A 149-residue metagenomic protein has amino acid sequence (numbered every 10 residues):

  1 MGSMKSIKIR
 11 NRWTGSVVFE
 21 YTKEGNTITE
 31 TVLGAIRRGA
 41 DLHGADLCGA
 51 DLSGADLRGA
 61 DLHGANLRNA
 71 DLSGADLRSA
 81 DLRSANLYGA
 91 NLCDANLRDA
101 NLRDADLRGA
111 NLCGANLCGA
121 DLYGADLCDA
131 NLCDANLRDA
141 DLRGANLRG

Functional and structural regions predicted by a protein language model:
M1-C118, Y123, C128, C133 (+1 more regions): Extended, small-residue-rich solenoid/repeat segments and analogous flexible loops that form exposed scaffolds
